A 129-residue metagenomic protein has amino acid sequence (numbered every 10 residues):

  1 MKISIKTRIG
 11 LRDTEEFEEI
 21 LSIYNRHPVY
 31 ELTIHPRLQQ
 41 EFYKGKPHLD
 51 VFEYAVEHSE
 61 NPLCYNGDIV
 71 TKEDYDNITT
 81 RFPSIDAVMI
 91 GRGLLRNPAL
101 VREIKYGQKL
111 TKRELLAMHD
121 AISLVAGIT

Functional and structural regions predicted by a protein language model:
M1-E18, S22, R26: Active-site entrance/lid segments in N-terminal catalytic domains of soluble metabolic enzymes
K2, K44-P47: Conserved catalytic alpha/beta core of Sir2/sirtuin-type deacylases, generalized to analogous enzyme cores that bind
K6-R12, H35-Q39, D68-V70, G93: Active-site beta-loop-alpha junctions enriched in small/polar residues
F17-E31, Y43, D50, Y54-Y65 (+1 more regions): Alpha/beta catalytic cores of nucleotide-metabolism and tRNA/nucleoside-modifying enzymes
